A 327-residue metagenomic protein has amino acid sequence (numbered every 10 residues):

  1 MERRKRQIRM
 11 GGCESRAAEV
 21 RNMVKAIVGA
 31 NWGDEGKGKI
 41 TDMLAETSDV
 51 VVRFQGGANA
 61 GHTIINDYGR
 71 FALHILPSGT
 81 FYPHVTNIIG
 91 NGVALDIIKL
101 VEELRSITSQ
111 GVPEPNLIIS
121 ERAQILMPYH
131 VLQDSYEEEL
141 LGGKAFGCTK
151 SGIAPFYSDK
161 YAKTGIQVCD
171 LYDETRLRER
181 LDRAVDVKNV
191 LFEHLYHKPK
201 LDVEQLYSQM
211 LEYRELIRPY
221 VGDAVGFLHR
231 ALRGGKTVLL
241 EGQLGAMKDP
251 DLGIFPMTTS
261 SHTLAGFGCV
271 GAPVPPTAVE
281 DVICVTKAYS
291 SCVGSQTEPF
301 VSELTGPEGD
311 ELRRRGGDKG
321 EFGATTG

Functional and structural regions predicted by a protein language model:
E19-G327: Non-transmembrane, aqueous-exposed alpha-helical and coiled segments at domain scale
